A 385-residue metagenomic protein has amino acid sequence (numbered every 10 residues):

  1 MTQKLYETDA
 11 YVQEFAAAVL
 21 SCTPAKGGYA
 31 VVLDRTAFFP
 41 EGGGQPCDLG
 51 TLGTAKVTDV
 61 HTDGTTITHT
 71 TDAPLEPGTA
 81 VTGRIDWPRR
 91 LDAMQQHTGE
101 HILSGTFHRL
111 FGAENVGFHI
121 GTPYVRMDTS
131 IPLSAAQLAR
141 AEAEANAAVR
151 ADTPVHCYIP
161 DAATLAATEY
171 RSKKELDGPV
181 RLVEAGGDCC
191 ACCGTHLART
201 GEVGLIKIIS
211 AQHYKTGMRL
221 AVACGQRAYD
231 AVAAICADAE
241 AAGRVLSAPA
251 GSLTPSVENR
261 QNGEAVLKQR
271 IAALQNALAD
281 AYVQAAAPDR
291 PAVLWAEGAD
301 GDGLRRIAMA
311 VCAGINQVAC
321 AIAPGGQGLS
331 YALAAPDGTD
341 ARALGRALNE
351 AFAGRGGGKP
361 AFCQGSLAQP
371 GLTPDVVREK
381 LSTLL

Functional and structural regions predicted by a protein language model:
M1-T79: Conserved nucleotide-binding/hydrolysis modules and their immediate coupling elements across P-loop/ASCE NTPase motors
A18-S21, H156-I159, D289-G298: Short amphipathic
L20-A37, G78-R90, E175-C189, D337-R355 (+1 more regions): Short, hydrophobic/aliphatic alpha-helical segments
A30-V31, G64-A73, V125-I131, Y331-A332 (+1 more regions): A generic structural motif
T36-L52, E76-M127, G356, P360-A361: Active/ligand-binding-proximal structured segments within catalytic/core domains that scaffold catalytic residues
V57-T58, A113-G117, K207, Q317-A321: A short linear hydrophobic-aromatic micro-motif
R89, R109-Y214: Functional cores that coordinate and move charged inorganic groups
I209-L385: Terminal appendage regions of diverse proteins
